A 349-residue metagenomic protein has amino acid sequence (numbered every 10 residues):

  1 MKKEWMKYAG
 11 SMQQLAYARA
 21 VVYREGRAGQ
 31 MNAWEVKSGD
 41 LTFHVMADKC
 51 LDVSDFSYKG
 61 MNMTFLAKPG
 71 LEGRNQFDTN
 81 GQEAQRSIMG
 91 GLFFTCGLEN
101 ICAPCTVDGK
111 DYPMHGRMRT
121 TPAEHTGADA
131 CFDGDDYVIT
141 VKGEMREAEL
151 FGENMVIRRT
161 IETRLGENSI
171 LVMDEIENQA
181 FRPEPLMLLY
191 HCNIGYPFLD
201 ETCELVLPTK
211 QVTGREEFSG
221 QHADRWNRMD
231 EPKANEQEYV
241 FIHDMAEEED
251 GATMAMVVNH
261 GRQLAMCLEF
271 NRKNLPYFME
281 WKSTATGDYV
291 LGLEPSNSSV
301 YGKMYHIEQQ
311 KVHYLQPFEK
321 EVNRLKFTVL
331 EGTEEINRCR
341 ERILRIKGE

Functional and structural regions predicted by a protein language model:
M1-L171, P183-P185, N193-P232, A246-E349: Surface-exposed acidic/polar loop and edge beta-strand patches at domain peripheries
L189: A short beta-loop-beta micro-motif enriched in histidine and acidic residues
Q237: Mid-to-C-terminal polyanion-binding domains and interfaces
